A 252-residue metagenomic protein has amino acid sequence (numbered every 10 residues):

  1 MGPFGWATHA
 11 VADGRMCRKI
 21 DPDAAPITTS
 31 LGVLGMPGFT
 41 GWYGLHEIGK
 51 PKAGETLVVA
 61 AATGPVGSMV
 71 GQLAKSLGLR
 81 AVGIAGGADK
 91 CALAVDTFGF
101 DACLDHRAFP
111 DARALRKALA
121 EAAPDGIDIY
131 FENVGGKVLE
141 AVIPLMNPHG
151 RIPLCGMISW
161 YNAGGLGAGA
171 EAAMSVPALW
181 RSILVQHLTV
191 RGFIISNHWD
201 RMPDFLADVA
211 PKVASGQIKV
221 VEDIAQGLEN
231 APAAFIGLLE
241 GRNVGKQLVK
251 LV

Functional and structural regions predicted by a protein language model:
M1-V252: Terminal helix/beta-alpha structural elements that buttress the NAD(P)+-binding lobe
